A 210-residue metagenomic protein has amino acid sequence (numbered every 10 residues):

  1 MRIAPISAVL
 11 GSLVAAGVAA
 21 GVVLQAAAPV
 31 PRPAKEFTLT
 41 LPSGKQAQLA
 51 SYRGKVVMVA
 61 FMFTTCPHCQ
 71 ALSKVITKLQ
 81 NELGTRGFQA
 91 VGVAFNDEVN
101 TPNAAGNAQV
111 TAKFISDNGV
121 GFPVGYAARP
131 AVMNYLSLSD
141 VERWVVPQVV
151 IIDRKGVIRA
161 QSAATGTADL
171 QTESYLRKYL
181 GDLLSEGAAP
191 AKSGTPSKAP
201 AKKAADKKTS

Functional and structural regions predicted by a protein language model:
M1-A15: Bacterial N-terminal signal peptides that target proteins for export
V22-L49: N-terminal "domain-start" segment that seeds a small globular fold
L49-Q70: Short active-site neighborhood of thiol/selenol oxidoreductases, capturing the structured segment around
M58-V59, A90, V149: Hydrophobic beta-strand anchors of alpha/beta hydrolase catalytic cores
A71-G119, R129-N134: Structural microenvironment flanking redox-active thiols in thiol-disulfide oxidoreductases
V120-P123, D140-V150: Structural micro-motif
V146-S210: Thiol-/selenol-based redox modules, centered on thioredoxin-like and closely related oxidoreductase domains
